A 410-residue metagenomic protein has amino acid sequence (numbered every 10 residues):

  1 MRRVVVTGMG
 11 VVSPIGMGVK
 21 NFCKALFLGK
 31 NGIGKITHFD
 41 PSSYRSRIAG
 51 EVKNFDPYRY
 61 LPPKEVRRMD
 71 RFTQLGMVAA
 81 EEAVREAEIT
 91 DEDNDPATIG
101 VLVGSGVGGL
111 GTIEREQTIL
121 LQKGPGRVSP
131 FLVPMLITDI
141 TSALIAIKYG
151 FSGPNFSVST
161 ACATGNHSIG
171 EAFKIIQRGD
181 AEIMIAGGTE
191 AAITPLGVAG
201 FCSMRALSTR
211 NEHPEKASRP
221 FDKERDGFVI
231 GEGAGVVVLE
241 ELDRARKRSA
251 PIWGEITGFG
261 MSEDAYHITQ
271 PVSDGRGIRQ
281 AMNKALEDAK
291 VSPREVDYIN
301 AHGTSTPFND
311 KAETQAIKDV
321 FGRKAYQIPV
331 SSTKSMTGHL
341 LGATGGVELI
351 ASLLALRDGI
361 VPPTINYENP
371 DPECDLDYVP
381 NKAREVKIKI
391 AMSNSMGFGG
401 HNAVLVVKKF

Functional and structural regions predicted by a protein language model:
M1-E65, A87, D243-W253, I350-T364 (+1 more regions): ACP-dependent fatty acid/polyketide chain-elongation machinery
R3-T7, G34, E212-A289, Y298: Condensing-enzyme catalytic core mediating Claisen C-C bond formation in acyl metabolism
G8, L26, A80, V101 (+10 more regions): Conserved small-residue
G34-V78, G108-E171, D180, S203-V229 (+1 more regions): Conserved catalytic cysteine-centered active-site region of acyl-thioester-dependent Claisen-condensing enzymes
G76-A87, T141, S168, E240-L242 (+5 more regions): Short, well-ordered amphipathic alpha-helical segments that serve as non-catalytic structural scaffolds within diverse
G76-I89, A146-E190, F228-A250, H339-V361 (+1 more regions): Active-site-proximal alpha-helical scaffold in enzymes
Q122-S129, G170, K174, A191-K247 (+2 more regions): Glycine-/small-residue-rich "gating" segment that lines the acyl/pantetheine channel and substrate pocket
D180-D226, F259-S273, G303-D310, Q327-D377: Acyl-CoA/ACP chain-elongation machinery
